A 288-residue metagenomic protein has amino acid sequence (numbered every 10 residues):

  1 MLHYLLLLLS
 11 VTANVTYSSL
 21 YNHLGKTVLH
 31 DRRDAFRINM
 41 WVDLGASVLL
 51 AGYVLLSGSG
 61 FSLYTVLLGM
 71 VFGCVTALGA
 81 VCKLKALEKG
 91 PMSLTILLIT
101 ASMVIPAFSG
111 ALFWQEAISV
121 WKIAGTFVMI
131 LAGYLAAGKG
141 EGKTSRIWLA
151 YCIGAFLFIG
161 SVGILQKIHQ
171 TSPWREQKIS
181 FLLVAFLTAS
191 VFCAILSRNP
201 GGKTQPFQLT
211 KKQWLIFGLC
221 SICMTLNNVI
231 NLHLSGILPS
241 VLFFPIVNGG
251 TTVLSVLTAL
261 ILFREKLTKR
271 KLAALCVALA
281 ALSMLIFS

Functional and structural regions predicted by a protein language model:
M1-S288: Polytopic alpha-helical membrane proteins, predominantly small-molecule transporters/carriers
